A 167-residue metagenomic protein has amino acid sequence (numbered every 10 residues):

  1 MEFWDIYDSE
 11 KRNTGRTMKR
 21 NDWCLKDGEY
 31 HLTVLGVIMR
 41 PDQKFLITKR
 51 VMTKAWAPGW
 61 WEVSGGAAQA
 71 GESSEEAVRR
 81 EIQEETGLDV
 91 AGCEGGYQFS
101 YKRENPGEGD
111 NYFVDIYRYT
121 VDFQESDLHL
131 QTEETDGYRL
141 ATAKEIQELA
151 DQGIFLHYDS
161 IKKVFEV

Functional and structural regions predicted by a protein language model:
M1-L35, M39-P41: Acidic, metal-coordinating catalytic segment for phosphate/diphosphate chemistry, firing primarily on the Nudix
E10, R40-Q43, V51, T120-E125 (+1 more regions): Short loop segments at secondary-structure junctions
R16, T48, Q98-S100: Residue-level detector of high-confidence beta-strand sites
R20-V34, K44-R80, E84: Conserved Nudix-box catalytic region and its N-terminal flanking loop in Nudix hydrolases and closely related
V37, I47, I116-R118, L140: Conserved hydrophobic/aromatic beta-strand scaffold that supports enzyme active sites
M52, Q83-E125: Active-site segment of metal-dependent pyrophosphate-handling enzymes, primarily the Nudix hydrolase catalytic core
T120, L128-L156: NUDIX/MutT-family hydrolases
G153-V167: Charged phosphate-binding loop/patch that engages nucleotide di/tri-phosphates or the phosphate backbone of nucleic
